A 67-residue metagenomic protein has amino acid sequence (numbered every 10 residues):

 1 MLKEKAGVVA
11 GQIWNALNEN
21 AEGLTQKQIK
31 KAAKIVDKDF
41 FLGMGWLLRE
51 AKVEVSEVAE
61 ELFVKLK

Functional and structural regions predicted by a protein language model:
M1-W14, E60-L62, K67: Short alpha-helical segments that sit at the start of domains
K3-G7, E22-G23, D37, V55: Alpha-helix N-cap/helix-initiation sites
A6-A32: Short amphipathic alpha-helical interface segments
L24-T25, S56, V64-L66: N-terminal leader/targeting helix
Q28, F41, V58-A59: Short loop/turn and capping residues at structural boundaries
I35-W46: Short amphipathic alpha-helical interaction segments
L48-V58: A short, conserved structural fragment
